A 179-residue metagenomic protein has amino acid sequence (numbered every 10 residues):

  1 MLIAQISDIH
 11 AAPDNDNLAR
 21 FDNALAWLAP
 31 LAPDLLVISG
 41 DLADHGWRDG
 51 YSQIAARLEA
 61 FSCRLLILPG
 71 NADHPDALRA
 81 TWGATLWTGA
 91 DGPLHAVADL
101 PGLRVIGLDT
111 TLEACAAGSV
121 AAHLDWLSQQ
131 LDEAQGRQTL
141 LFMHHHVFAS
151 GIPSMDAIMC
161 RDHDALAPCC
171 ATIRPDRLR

Functional and structural regions predicted by a protein language model:
M1-A4, V97-G107, D132-Q138: Beta-strand-turn-beta hairpins that frame and shape the catalytic cleft of phosphate-ester-processing enzymes
M1-Q53, R57: N-terminal active-site segment of His-dependent metallophosphoesterases
Q5-S7, L35-D41, L65-N71, D109 (+2 more regions): Active-site neighborhood of phospho(di)ester-bond hydrolases with catalytic His/Asp-centered motifs
N15-N17, G40-E59, H74-W87, A121 (+1 more regions): Metal-dependent catalytic neighborhoods of phosphoester/phosphodiester hydrolases
N23-A24, T81-A96, L127-Q129: Alpha-helical scaffolding within the catalytic cores of extracellular/periplasmic polymer-degrading hydrolases
A26-L35, A117-R179: His/acidic metal-ligating clusters that form di-metal
C63-W82, P93: Active-site HxH/HxHxD metal-binding segment of metal-dependent hydrolases
D73, L112, H145-V147: Active-site-proximal loop/turn and secondary-structure-junction residues that shape catalytic pockets, frequently
